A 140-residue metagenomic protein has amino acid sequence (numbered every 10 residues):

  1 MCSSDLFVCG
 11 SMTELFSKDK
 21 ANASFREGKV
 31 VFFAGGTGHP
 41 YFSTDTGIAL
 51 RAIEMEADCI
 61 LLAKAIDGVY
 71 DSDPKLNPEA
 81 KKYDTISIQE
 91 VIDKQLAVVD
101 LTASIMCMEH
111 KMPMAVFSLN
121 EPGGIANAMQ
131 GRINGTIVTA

Functional and structural regions predicted by a protein language model:
C2-S3: Short, small-residue-biased leader/transition segments that mark boundaries at the very start of proteins
V8-V30, P40-A140: Active-site phosphate/oxyanion-binding loops
F33: Short, acidic/hydrophobic/Gly-rich beta-strand patch recurrent on exposed beta strands that often constitutes part
G36-T37: Short glycine-/small-residue-rich Rossmann-like dinucleotide-binding loops
